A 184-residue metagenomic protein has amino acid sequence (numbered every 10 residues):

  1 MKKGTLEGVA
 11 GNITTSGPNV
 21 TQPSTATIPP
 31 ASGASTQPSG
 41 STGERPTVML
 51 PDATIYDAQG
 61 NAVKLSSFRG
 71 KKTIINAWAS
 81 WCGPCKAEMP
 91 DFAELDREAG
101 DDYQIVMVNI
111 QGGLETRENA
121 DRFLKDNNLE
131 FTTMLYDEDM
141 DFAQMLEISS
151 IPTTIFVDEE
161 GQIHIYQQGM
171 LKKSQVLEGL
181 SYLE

Functional and structural regions predicted by a protein language model:
M1-L50: N-terminal targeting signals for export/organelle localization
E44-T47, D52-T73, R97: A short beta-strand-turn-helix
K71-K72, M89-N109, K125-D126, K173 (+2 more regions): Conserved helix-turn-beta segment immediately C-terminal to the redox Cys motif in thioredoxin-like folds
K71-T73, W78-W81, S150: Short pre-active-site segment immediately N-terminal to redox-active cysteine/selenocysteine motifs in thiol-based
A77-E94: Conserved redox-active cysteine motifs that mediate thiol-disulfide chemistry, especially di-cysteine Cys-X(1-2)-Cys
Y103-R117, F131-D139: Thiol-based oxidoreductase modules, predominantly thioredoxin-like and allied folds used for disulfide exchange
D121-E159: Short, internal strand/loop/helix patches that form the active-site neighborhood or redox-interaction surface
F156-E184: Thiol-/selenol-based redox modules, centered on thioredoxin-like and closely related oxidoreductase domains
